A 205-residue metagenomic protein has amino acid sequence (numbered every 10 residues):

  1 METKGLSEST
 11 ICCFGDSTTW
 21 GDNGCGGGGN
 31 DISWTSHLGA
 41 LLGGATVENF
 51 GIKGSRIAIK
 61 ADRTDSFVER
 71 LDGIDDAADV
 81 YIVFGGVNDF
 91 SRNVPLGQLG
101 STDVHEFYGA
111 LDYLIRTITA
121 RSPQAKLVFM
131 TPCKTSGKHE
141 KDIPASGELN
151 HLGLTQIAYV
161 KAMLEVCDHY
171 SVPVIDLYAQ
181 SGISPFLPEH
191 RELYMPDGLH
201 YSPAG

Functional and structural regions predicted by a protein language model:
K4-G5: Short, flexible hinge/linker loops that cap or flank conserved catalytic cores
E8-C12, T18-G109: Conserved SGNH/GDSL esterase-like catalytic core that processes O-acyl groups on lipids and polysaccharides
F84, M130-T131: Alpha/beta-hydrolase-fold catalytic nucleophile elbow
L111-I115, V160: Generic structural signal for well-ordered alpha-helices, preferentially at hydrophobic/aromatic core positions
R121-K126: A short helix->loop->beta-strand "cap" motif at the edges of active sites that frequently abuts
P132-G205: Catalytic His-Asp segment of secreted/periplasmic serine-dependent ester chemistry enzymes
